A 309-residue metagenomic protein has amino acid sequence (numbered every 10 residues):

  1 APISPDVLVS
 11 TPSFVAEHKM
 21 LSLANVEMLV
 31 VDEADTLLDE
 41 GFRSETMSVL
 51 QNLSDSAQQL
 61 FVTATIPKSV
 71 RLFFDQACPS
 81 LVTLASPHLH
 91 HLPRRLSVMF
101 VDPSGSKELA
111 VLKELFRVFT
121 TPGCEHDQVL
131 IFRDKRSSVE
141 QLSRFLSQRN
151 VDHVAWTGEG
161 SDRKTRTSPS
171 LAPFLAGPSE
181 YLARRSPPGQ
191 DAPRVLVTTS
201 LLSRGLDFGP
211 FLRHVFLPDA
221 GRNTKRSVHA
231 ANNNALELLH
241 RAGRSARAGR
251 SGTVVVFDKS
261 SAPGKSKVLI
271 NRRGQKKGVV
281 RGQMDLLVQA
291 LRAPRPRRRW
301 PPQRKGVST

Functional and structural regions predicted by a protein language model:
A1-M28, Q51, S200-R204: Conserved helix/coil segment N-terminal to the catalytic DExD/H
T11-P12, D32-A34, K135, T199-S200 (+1 more regions): Walker B catalytic acidic pair
A16-S22, A34-V49, V70, Q141-S143 (+3 more regions): Conserved ATPase-coupling elements of RecA-like P-loop NTPase cores
E17-K19, R184-P218, N223-R226, E237-G252: SF2 helicase motor core recognition
L23-L89: Post-DEXD/H (motif II) to motif III coupling segment of the RecA-like Helicase ATP-binding lobe
S48, R94-R149: Conserved interdomain hinge at the start of the Helicase C-terminal
V139-Q141, V151-R204: Conserved helicase ATPase core of P-loop NTP-dependent helicases/translocases
N233-L286: Conserved segment of the helicase C-terminal RecA-like domain
